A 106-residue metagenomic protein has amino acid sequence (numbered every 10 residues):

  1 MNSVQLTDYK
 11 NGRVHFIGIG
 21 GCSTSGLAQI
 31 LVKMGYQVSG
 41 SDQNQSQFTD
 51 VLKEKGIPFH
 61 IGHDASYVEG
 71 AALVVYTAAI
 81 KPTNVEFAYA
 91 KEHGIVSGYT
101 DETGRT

Functional and structural regions predicted by a protein language model:
M1-T103: N-terminal leader/targeting and accessory segments in enzymes
